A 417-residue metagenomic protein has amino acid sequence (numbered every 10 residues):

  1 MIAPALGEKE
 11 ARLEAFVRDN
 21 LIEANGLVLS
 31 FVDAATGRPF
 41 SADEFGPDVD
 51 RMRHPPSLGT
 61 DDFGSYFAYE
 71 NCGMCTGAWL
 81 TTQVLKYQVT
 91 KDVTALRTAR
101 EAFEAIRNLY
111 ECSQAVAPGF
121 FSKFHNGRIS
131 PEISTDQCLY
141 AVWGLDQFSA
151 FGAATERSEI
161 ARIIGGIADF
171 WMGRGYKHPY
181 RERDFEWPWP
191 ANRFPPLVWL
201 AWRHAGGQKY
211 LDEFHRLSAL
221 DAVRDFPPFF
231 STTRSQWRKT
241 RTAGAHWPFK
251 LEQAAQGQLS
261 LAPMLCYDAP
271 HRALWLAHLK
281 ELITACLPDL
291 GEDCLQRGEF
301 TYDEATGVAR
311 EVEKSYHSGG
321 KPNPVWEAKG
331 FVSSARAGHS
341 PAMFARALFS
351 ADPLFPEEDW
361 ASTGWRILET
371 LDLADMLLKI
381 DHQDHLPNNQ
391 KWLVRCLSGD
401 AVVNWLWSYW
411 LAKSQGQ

Functional and structural regions predicted by a protein language model:
M1-A24, F151-T155, E252-Q417: Terminal, non-catalytic domain-edge segments
M1-M74, R100-E101, A105-F120, T155-G166 (+3 more regions): Low-complexity, Ser/Thr/Pro/Gly-enriched N-terminal "stalk/linker" regions
A3-L21, L80, V93-Y110, V142 (+8 more regions): Hydrophobic core segments within long, regular secondary-structure runs in both alpha- and beta-rich folds
P55-S65, S122-S130, P227-A245: Acidic/His metal-coordination segments adjacent to aromatic residues that form catalytic metal sites in metalloenzymes
F67-T81, I129-W143, E186-P196, F249-Q258 (+2 more regions): Aromatic- and histidine-enriched alpha-helix N-cap/loop-to-helix transition segments that scaffold the rims
L85, V89, A117-E132, V142-E159: Short coil/linker segments at helix-helix boundaries
V89, L109, A150-A154, H204 (+1 more regions): Alpha-solenoid helical repeat scaffolds
E156-E304: Elongated scaffolding segments in large macromolecular assemblies, built predominantly from amphipathic alpha-helices
